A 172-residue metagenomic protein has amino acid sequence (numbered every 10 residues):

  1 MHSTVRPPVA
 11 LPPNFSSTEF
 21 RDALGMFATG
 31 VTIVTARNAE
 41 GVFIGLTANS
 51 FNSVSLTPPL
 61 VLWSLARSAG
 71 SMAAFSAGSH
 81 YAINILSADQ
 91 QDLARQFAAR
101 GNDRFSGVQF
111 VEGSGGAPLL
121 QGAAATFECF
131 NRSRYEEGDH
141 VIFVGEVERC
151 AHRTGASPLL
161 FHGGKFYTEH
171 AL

Functional and structural regions predicted by a protein language model:
M1-L172: Basic, polyanion-binding surface patches
